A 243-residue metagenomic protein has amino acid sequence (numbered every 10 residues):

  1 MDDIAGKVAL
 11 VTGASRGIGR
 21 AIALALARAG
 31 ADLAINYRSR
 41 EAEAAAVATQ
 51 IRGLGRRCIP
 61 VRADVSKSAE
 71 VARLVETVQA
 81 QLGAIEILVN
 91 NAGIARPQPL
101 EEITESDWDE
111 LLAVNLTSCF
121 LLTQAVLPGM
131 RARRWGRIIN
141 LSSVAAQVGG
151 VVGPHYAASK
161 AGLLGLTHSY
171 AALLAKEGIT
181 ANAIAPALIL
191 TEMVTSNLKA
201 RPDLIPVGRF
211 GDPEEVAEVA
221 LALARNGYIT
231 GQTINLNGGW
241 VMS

Functional and structural regions predicted by a protein language model:
V8, S15-R16: Conserved glycine-rich cofactor-binding loop
E41-A42, R62-L74, E105, P213-E215: The beta1-alpha1 cofactor-binding region of Rossmann-like NAD(H)/NADP(H)-dependent oxidoreductases
P99-L100, D107-L112, R201-P202: Substrate-binding pocket helix/loop in short-chain dehydrogenase/reductase
F120, P213-L236, V241: C-terminal substrate-recognition "lid" of short-chain dehydrogenase/reductases
T123, S159, T167: Active-site helix of classical SDR
P128, A172-K176: Alpha-helical segment proximal to the catalytic Tyr-Lys
S143: Residue(s) in the substrate-gating loop at a strand-loop-helix junction that position the organic substrate next
